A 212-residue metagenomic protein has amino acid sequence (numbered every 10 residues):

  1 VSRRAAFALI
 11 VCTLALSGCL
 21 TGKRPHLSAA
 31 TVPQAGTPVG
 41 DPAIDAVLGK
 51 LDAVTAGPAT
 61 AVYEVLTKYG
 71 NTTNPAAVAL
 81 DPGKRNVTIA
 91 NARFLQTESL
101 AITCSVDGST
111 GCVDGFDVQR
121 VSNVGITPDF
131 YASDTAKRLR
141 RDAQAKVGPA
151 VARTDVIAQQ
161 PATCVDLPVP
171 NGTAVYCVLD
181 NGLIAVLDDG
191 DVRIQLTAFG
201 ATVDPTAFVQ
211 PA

Functional and structural regions predicted by a protein language model:
S2-K84, T206, Q210-A212: N-terminal leader/targeting segments and the immediate start of mature chains
A8, A15, L100, G108-S109 (+2 more regions): Secretory pathway export signals and precursors
G18-L20, T103-S105, G111-V113, T163-V165 (+1 more regions): Sequence contexts marking disulfide-bonded cysteines in secreted/extracellular proteins
A53, P75-D81, R93-L95, V147-V156 (+1 more regions): Short, exposed beta-strand/loop patches in secreted or surface proteins that constitute
A56-E64, D81-T88, I157-D166, N181-V186: Short, hydrophobic/aromatic-rich segments at coil-to-beta transitions
T73-S133, V192-T197: An acidic-aromatic
K137-V151: A short, amphipathic edge element
R153-P211: Gly/Pro-enriched, hydrophobic low-complexity segments that function as extracytoplasmic propeptides/linkers
